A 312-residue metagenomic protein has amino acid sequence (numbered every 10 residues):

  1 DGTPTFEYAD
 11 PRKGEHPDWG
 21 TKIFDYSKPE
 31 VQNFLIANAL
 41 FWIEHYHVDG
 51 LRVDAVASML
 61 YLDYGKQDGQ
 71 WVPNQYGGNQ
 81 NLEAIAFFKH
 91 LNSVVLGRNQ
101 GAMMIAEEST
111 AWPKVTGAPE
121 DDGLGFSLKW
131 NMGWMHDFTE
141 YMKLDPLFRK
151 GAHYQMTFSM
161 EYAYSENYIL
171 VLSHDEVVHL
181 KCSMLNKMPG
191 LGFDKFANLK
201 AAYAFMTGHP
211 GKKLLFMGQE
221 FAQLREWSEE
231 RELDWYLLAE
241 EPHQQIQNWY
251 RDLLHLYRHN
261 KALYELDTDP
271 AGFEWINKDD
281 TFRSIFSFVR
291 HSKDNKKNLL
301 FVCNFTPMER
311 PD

Functional and structural regions predicted by a protein language model:
D1-N79: Substrate-binding/active-site clefts of carbohydrate-active enzymes
K13, H47-D49, Y64-E229, R258-T268 (+1 more regions): Conserved alpha/beta catalytic core and glycan-binding cleft of carbohydrate-active enzymes
K28-V31, L35, Y76, Q80-A84 (+3 more regions): Residue-level preference for long, well-ordered alpha-helices that form the structural scaffold of enzyme catalytic
V31-W42, F87, L91, A202 (+1 more regions): Alpha-helical packing segments of well-folded alpha/beta enzyme cores
S228-E240, Y250: Aromatic-rich peripheral "rim/lid" segments of glycoside hydrolase catalytic domains that contact and position glycan
E241-D267: Catalytic cores of secreted or luminal carbohydrate-active enzymes
